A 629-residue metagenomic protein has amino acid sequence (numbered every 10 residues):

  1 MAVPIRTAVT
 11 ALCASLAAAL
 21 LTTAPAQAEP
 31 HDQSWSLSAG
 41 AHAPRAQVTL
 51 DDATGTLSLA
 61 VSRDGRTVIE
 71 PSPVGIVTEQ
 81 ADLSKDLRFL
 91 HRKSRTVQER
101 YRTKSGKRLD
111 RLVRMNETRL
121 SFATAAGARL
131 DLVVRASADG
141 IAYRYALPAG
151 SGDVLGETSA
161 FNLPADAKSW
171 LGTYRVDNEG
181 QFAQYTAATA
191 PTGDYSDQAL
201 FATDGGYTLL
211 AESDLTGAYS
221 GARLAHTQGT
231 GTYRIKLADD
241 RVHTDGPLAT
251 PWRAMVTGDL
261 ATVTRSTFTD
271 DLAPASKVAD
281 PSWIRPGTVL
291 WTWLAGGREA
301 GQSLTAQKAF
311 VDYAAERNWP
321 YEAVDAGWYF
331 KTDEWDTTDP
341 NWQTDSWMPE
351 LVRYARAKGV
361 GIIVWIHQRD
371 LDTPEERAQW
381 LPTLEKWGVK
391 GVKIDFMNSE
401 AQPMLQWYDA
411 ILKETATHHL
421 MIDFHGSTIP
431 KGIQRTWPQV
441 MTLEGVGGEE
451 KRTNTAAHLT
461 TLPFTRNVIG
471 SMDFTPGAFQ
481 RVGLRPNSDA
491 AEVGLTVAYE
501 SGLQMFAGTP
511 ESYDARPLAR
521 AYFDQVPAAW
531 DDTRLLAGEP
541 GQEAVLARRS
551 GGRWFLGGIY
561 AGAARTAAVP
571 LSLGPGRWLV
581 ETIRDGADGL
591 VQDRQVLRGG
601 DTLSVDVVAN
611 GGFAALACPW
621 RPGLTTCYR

Functional and structural regions predicted by a protein language model:
M1-E29: Secretory targeting and sorting signals
P30-L272, G589-L590: N-terminal accessory beta-strand-rich subdomains and adjacent acidic, glycine-rich linkers that precede catalytic cores
G106-L112, Y522-L546: Edge strands and adjacent loops of beta-rich recognition modules
L248-Y321: An acidic-aromatic substrate-binding cleft motif
A326-S488: Aromatic- and carboxylate-enriched substrate-binding clefts and catalytic-loop regions of carbohydrate-active enzymes
A490, G494-T533: Catalytic cores of secreted or luminal carbohydrate-active enzymes
E539-G576, F613-L616: Carbohydrate-binding surface patches
Q595-R629: C-terminal beta-strand-rich structural cap/linker in extracellular carbohydrate-active enzymes
